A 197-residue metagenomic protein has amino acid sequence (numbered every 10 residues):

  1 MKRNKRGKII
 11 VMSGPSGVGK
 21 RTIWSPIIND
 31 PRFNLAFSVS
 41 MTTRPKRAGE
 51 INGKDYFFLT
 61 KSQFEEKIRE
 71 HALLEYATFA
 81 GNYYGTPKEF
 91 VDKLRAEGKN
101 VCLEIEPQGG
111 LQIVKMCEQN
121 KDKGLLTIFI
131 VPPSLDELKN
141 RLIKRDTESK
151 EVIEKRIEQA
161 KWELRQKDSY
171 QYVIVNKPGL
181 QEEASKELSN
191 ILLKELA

Functional and structural regions predicted by a protein language model:
M1-G7: Phosphate-binding P-loop
R3, N140, T147-E148, W162-A197: NTP-dependent small-molecule kinase module
I9-S13: Short hydrophobic/aromatic beta-strand immediately N-terminal to the Walker A/P-loop
G14, G19: Conserved glycine(s) of the Walker
R21-E70: N-terminal phosphate/diphosphate-binding loop that engages ATP/GTP or pyrophosphate donors across diverse enzyme folds
L35, K121-L126, D168-Y170: Short glycine-/polar-rich loops that comprise or flank the Walker A/P-loop and associated switch/sensor motifs
E65, R69-A72, T86-D146: ATP-dependent NMP and nucleoside kinases share a basic, alpha-helical "lid"
L74-F79, R145-E151: Flexible beta-alpha connector loops of hexameric P-loop NTPases
